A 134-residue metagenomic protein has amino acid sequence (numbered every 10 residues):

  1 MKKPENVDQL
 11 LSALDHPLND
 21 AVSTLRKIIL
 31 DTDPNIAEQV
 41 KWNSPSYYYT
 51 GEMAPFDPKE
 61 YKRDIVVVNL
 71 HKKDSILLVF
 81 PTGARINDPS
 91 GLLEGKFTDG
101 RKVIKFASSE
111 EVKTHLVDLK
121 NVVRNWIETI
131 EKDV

Functional and structural regions predicted by a protein language model:
M1-V134: Charge-dense, helix-prone N-terminal extensions
